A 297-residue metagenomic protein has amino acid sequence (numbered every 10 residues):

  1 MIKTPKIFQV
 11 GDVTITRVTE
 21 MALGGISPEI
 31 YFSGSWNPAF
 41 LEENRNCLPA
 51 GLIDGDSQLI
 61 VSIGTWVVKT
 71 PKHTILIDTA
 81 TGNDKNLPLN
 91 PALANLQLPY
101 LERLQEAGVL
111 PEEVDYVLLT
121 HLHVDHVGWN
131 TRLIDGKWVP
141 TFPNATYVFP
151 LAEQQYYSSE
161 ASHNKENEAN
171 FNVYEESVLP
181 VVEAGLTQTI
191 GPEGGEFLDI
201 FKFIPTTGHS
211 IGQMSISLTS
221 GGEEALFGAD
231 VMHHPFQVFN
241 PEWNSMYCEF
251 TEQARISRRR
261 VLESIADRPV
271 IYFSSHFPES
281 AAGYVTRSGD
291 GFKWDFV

Functional and structural regions predicted by a protein language model:
M1-Q105, E113-Y116, E223-A229: Metallo-beta-lactamase
E20-M21, T79-G82, L122, A152-E153 (+3 more regions): Active-site metal-binding loops of divalent metal-dependent hydrolases
G64-V68, Q213-L218: Short beta-strand scaffold segments in enzyme catalytic cores
P91-L98, E102, T219-V297: Cap/insert and terminal regions of metallo-dependent hydrolase folds
N95-V109, E113-D115, T141-P205, Q253-P269: Metallo-beta-lactamase
V114-D125: Metallo-beta-lactamase
V127-K137, Y284-V285: Metal-dependent catalytic neighborhoods of phosphoester/phosphodiester hydrolases
V127-W129, K202-M214: Active-site glycine- and acidic-residue-rich loops that bind and position anionic ligands or nucleotide-like cofactors
